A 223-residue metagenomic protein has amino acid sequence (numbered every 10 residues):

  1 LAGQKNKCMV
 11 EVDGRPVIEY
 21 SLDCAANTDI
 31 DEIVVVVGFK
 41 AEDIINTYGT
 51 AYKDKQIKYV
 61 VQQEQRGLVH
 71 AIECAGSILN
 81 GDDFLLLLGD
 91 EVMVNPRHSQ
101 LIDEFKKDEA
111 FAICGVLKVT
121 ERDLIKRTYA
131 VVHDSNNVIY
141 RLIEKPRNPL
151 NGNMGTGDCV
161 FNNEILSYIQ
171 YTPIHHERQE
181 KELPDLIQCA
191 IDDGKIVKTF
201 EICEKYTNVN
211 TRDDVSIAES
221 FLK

Functional and structural regions predicted by a protein language model:
L1, I44-Y48, I169, A218: Hydrophobic packing residues within well-ordered alpha-helices of enzyme cores
L1-Q4, C24: N-terminal nucleotide-binding beta1-loop-alpha1 segment
M9, A130-H133, T199: A structural signal for short hydrophobic beta-strand segments in well-ordered beta-sheet cores
E11, R15-L87, V92-S99: Conserved N-terminal catalytic core of the sugar/cofactor nucleotidyltransferase
I30, G81, E109-A112, K195: Short, high-confidence coil segments that cap the C-terminus of an alpha-helix and link into the following beta-strand
V34-V35, L86, A112-G115, T199: Structural beta-sheet core signal
P96-I125: Conserved donor-nucleotide/metal-binding helix-loop-beta segment in metal-dependent transferases, i.e., the alpha-helix
V138-T207, R212-K223: Catalytic-core segments of class I nucleotidyltransferases/pyrophosphorylases that form NMP-activated intermediates
